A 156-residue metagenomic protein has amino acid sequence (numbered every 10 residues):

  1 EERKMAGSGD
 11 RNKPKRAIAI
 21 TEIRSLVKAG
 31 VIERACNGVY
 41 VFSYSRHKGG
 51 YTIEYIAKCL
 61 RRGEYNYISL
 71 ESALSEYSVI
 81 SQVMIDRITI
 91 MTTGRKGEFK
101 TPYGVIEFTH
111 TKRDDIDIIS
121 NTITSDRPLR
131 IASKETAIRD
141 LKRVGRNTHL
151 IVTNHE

Functional and structural regions predicted by a protein language model:
E1-R61: Short beta-edge/loop segments at beta->alpha junctions of small alpha/beta modules that act as binding/recognition
S43-E156: Nucleic-acid-binding surface
